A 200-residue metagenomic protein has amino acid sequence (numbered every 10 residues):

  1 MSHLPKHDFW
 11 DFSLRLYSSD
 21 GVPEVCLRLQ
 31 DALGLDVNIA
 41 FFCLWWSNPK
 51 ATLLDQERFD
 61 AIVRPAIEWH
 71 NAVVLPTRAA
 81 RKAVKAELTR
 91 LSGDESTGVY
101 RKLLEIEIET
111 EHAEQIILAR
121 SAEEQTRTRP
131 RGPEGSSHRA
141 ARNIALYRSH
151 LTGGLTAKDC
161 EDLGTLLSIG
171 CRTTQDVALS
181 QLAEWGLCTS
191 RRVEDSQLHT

Functional and structural regions predicted by a protein language model:
M1-S19, A72-R78, K82-A86, S190 (+1 more regions): An acidic intrinsically disordered interaction segment
F9-Q30, G98-Y100: Short amphipathic alpha-helical segments and their helix-coil junctions
V22-I67: N-terminal interaction modules that seed assembly of large macromolecular complexes
N38-N48, E105, I116-E123, L146 (+1 more regions): Short, hydrophobic/amphipathic alpha-helical patches that form generic packing surfaces within helical domains
R58-A122: Aromatic-anchored, charged helix-turn/loop surface patch used as a conserved interaction hotspot
R127-T128: Small/polar/charged residue-enriched interaction surfaces, especially the RNA/DNA-contacting tracks of RNP/CRISPR
G135-T200: Glycine-rich, aromatic-bearing surface loops/beta-hairpins
